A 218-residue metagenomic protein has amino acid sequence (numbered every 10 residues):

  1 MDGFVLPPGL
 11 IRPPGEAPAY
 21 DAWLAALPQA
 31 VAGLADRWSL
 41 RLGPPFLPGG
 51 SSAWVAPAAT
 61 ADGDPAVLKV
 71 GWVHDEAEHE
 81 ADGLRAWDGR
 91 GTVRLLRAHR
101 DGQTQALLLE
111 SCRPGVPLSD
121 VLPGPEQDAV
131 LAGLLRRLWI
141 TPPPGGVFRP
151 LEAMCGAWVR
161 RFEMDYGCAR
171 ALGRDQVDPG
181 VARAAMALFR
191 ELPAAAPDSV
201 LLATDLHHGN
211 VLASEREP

Functional and structural regions predicted by a protein language model:
M1-L42: Juxta-kinase regulatory segment immediately upstream of eukaryotic protein kinase catalytic domains
A26-V31, P143-T204, S214-R216: An alpha-helical support segment within catalytic cores of ATP-dependent transferases
P28, D62-L108, V116-L138: A conserved alpha-helical element in kinase catalytic cores
P44-G49: Protein kinase glycine-rich loop
S52-A58: ATP phosphate-binding glycine-rich loop
A59-A66, S214-P218: Active-site beta-strand-loop-beta-strand hairpin of nuclease catalytic cores that positions key catalytic residues
G209-V211: Hydrophobic residue at the +6 position relative to the catalytic HRD Asp in the kinase catalytic loop
